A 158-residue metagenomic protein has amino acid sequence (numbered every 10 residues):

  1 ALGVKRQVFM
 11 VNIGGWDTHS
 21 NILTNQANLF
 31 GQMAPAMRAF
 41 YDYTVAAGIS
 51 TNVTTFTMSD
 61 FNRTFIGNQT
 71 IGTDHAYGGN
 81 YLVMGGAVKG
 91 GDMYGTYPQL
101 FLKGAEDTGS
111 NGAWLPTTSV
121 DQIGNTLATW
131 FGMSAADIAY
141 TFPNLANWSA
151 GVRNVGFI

Functional and structural regions predicted by a protein language model:
L2-K5, G15-I158: Feature marks hydrolase-like catalytic cores characterized by long aromatic- and Gly/Pro-rich stretches
